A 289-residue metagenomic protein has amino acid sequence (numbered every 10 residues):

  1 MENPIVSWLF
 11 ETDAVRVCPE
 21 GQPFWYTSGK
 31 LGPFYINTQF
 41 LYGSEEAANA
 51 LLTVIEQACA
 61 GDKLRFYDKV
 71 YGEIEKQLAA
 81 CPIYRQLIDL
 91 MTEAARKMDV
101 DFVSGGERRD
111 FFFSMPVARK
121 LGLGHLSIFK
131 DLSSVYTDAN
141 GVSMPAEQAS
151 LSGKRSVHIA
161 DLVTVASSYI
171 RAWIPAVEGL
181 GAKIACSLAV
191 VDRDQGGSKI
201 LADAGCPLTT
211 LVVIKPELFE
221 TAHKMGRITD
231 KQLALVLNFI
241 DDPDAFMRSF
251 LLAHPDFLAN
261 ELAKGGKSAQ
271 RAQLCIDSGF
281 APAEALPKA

Functional and structural regions predicted by a protein language model:
M1-A160, T164-A289: PRPP-associated nucleotide enzymes
